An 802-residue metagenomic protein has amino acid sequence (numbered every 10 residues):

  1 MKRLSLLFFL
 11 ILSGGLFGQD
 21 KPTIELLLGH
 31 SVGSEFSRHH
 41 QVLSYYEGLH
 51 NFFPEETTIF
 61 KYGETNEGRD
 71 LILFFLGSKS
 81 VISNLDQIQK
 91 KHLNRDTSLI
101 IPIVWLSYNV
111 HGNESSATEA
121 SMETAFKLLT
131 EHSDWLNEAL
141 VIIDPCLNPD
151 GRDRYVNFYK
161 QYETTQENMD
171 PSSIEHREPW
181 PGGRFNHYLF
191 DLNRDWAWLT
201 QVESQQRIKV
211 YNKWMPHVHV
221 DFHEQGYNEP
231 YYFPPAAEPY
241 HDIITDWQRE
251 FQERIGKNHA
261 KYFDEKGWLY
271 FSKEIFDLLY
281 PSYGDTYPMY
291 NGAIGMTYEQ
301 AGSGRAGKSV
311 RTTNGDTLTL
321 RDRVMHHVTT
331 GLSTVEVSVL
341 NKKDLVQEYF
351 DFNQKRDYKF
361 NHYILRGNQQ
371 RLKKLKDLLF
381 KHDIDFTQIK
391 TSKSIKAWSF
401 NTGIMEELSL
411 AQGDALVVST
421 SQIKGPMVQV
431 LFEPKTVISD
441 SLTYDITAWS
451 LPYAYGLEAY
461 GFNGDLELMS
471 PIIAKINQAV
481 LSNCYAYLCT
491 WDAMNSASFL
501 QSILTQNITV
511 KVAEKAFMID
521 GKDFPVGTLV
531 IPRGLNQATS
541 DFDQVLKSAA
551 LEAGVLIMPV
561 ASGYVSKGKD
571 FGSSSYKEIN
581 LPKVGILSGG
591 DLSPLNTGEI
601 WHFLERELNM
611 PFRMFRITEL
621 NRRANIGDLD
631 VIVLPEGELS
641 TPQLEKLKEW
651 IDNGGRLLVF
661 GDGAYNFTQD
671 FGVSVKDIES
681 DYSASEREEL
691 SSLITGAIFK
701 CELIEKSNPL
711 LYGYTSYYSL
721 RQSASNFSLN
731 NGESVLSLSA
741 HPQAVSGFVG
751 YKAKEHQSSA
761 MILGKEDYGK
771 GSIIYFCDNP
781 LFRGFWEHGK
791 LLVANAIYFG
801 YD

Functional and structural regions predicted by a protein language model:
L4-G14: Sec-dependent N-terminal signal peptides
Q19-L76, S80-T130, D134-A139, R194 (+9 more regions): Intrinsic-disorder/low-complexity accessory segments
V141-Y155, S692-I698: Short, conserved secondary-structure transition motifs
D144-P149, Y159, F222-E229, G663-A664: Short, solvent-exposed turn/loop segments enriched in Gly/Ser/Thr/Pro and often Arg
D153-D170: Aromatic- and acidic-residue-enriched segments that line the glycan-binding/catalytic groove of carbohydrate-active
M169-W180, L320-H326, T330: Short, compositionally biased "basic patch" segments
S173-W198, H219-P235, E299: Core alpha/beta catalytic barrel or barrel-like domain that forms the active/cofactor pocket in diverse metabolic
